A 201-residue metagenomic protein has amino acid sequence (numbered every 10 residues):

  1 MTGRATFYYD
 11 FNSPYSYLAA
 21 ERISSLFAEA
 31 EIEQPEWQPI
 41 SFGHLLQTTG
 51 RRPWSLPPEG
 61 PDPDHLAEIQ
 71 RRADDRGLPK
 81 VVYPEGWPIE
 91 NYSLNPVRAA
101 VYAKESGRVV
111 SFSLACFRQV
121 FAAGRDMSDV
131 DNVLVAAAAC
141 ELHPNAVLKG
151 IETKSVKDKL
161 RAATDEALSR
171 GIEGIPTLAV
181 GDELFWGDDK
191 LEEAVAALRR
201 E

Functional and structural regions predicted by a protein language model:
M1, E85-W87, S155: A structural signal for the main folded, soluble domain(s) of proteins
G3-T6, F11-E33, W37, A115-E201: C-terminal cap of thioredoxin/glutaredoxin-like
Y15-V120: Structural alpha/beta surface segment adjacent to cysteine/selenocysteine redox centers across thiol/disulfide enzymes
